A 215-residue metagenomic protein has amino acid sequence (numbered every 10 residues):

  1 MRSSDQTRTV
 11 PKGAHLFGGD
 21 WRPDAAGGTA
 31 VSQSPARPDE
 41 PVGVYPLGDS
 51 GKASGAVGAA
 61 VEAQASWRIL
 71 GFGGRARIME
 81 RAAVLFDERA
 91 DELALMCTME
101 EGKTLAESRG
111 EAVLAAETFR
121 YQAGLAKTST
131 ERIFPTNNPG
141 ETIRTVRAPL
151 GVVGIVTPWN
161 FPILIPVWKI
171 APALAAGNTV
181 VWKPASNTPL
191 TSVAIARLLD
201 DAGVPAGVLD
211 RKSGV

Functional and structural regions predicted by a protein language model:
M1-Y45, R77, R81, E131-V156: Terminal low-complexity tails and localization/encapsulation signals of metabolic enzymes
P11, L95, R197: Active-site phosphate/pyrophosphate- and oxyanion-stabilizing loops and adjacent acidic/basic residues in soluble
H15-F17, G43-S54, G203-K212: Histidine- and aromatic-rich ligand-binding microenvironments
A25, A53, A90, S108 (+2 more regions): Alpha-helix N-cap/helix-start motif
P38-T130, G140: Glycine-rich loop-to-alpha-helix module at the N-terminal edge of alpha/beta enzyme cores
E131-V215: Rossmann-like NAD(P) dinucleotide-binding subdomain of oxidoreductase/dehydrogenase enzymes
